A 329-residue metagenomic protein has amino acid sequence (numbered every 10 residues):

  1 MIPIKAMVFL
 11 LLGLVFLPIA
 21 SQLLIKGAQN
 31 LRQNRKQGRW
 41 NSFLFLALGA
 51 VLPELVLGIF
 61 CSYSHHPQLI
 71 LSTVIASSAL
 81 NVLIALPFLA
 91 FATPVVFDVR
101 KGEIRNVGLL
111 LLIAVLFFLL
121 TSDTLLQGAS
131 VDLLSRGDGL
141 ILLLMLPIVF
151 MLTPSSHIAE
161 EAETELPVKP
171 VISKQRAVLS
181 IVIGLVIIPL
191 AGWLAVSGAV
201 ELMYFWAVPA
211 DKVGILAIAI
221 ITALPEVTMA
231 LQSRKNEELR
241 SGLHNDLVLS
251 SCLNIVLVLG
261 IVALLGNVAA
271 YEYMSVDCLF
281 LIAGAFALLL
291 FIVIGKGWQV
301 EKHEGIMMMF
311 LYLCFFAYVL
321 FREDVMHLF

Functional and structural regions predicted by a protein language model:
M1-F329: Hydrophobic alpha-helical segments, chiefly the membrane-spanning helices and signal/signal-anchor peptides
